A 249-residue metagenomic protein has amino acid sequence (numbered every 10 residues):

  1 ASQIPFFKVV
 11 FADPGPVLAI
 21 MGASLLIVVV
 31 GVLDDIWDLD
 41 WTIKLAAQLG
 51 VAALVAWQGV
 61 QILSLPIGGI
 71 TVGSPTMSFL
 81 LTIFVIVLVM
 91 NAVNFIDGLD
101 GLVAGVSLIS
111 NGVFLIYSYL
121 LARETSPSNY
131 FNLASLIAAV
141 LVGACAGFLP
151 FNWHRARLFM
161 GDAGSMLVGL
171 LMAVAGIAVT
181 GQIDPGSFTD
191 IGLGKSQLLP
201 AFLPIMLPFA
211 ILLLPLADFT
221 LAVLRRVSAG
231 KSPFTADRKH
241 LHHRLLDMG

Functional and structural regions predicted by a protein language model:
A1-F11, G31, D38-V87: Membrane-helix boundary/helix-loop-helix interface segments in multi-pass membrane proteins
A1-V29, F79-T82, L102-M248: Alpha-helical transmembrane segments
I27-W37, L88-G98, H154: Membrane-water interface regions at transmembrane-helix termini and the short interhelical loops of multi-pass membrane
V32, Q61-G68, G98, H154-A156 (+1 more regions): Glycine-rich, flexible loop/turn motifs
I36, L49, A92-G101, A163 (+1 more regions): Generic detector of well-ordered alpha-helical packing
V60-L65, V87-A92, A122, I177-T180: Short, highly charged low-complexity linear segments
T76-L99, V140: Hydrophobic, membrane-embedded alpha-helices of multi-pass small-molecule transporters
